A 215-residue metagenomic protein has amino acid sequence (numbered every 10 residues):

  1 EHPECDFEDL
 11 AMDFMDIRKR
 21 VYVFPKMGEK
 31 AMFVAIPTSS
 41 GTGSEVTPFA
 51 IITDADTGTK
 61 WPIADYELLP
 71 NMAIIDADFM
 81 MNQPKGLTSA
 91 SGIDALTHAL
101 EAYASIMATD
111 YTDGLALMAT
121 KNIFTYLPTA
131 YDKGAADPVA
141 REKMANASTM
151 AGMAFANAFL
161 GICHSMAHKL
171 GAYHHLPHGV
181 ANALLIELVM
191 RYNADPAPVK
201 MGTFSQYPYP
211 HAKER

Functional and structural regions predicted by a protein language model:
E1-D78: Glycine/threonine-rich beta-strand-loop-alpha-helix active-site module that forms ligand/phosphate-binding
R20, T57-T59, N82, A167-A172: Glycine-rich, charged/polar anion/phosphate-binding loops that engage phosphate groups from diverse ligands
S39, A99, V189: Active-site pre-Tyr helix/loop in NAD(P)-dependent dehydrogenases
G41, T149-N182: Glycine-rich phosphate/pyrophosphate-binding beta-alpha loops
V46-A158: Carboxylate- and glycine-rich phosphate/diphosphate-binding segment that chelates Mg2+/Mn2+
P128, A167-G171, E187: Amphipathic alpha-helical segments within well-ordered protein domains
Y173-R215: Gly/Pro-rich interdomain helix-loop hinge
